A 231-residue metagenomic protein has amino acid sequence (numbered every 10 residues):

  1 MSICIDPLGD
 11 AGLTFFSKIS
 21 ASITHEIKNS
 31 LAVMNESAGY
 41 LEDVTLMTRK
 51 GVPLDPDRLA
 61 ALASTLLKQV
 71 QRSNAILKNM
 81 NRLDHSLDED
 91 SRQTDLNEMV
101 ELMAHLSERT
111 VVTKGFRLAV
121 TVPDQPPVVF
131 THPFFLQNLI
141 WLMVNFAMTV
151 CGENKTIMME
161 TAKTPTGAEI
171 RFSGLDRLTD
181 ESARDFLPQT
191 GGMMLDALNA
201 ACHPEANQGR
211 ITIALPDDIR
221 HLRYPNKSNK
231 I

Functional and structural regions predicted by a protein language model:
M1-F15: Conserved signal-transmission helix
G12, R92, Q125, T131-F135: Conserved ATP-binding motifs of the histidine kinase catalytic
K18-L31, E36-A38, H132-K155, Q189-A197: Conserved ATP-binding N-box helix of the HATPase_c
A38-L46: Short alpha-helical segment of the HisKA/DHp dimerization/phosphotransfer helix in two-component histidine kinases
E42, P53-T113: Conserved DHp (HisKA) dimerization/phosphotransfer helix of two-component histidine kinases, i.e., the long coiled-coil
R117-P127, T164: Conserved catalytic submotifs in the C-terminal HATPase_c
T164-M194, R223-N226: Glycine-rich/acidic phosphate-handling loop/turn and adjacent ATP-lid/helix of nucleotide-binding kinase/ATPase domains
N199-A201, A206-I231: C-terminal end segment of the histidine kinase catalytic
